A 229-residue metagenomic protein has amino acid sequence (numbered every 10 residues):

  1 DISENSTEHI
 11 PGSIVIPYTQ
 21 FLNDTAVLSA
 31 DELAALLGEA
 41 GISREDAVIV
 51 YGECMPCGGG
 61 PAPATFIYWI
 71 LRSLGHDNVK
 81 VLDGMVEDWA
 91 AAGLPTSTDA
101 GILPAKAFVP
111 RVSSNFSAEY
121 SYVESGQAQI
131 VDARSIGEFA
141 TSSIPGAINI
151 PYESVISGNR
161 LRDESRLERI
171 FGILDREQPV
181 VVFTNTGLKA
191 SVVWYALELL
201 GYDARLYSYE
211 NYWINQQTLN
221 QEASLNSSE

Functional and structural regions predicted by a protein language model:
D1-E229: Cytosolic catalytic domains that perform sulfur/thiol-centered chemistry
